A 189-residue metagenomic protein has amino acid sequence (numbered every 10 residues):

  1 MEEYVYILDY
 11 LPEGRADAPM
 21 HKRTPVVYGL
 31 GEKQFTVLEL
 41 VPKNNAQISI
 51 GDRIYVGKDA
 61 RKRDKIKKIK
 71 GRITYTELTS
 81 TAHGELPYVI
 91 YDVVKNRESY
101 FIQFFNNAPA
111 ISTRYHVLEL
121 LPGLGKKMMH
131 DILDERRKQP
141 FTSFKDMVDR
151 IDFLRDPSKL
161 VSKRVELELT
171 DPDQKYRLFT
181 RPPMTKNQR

Functional and structural regions predicted by a protein language model:
M1-V93, Q188-R189: Structure-specific DNA junction-binding interface
D92-L120, D134-R189: C-terminal extensions
G125-K126: Small-residue hinge/turn detector
M129-I132: Conserved hydrophobic/aromatic packing and binding residues within compact polymer-binding modules
